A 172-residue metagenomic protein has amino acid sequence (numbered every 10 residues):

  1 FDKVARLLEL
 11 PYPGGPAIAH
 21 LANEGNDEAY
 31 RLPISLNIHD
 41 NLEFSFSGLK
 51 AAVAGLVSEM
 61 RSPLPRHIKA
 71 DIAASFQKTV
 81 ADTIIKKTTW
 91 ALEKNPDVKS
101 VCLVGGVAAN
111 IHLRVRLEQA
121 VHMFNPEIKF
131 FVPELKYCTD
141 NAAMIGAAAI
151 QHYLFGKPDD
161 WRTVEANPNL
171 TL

Functional and structural regions predicted by a protein language model:
F1, K50, R114, A142-G146: A general structural signal for well-ordered alpha-helical segments in protein cores
F1-A17: Phosphate-binding/catalytic loop of phosphoryl-transfer enzymes
D2-R6, G55-S58, A147-L154: Short glycine/serine- and small hydrophobic-enriched flexible loop segments
P13, F76, D140-N141: A generic structural signal for residues located within well-ordered alpha-helices of large catalytic or ligand-binding
P16-V101, A108-H122, Y153-G156: A contiguous, well-structured pocket-lining segment that forms one wall/lid of small-molecule binding clefts in soluble
S100-V101, E118-I145: Conserved phosphate-binding/catalytic loops in two-lobed NTP-binding clefts
G106-V107, L135: Active-site metal-binding loops of divalent metal-dependent hydrolases
P133-L172: Glycine-rich phosphate-binding/hydrolytic loop that grips phosphoryl groups
